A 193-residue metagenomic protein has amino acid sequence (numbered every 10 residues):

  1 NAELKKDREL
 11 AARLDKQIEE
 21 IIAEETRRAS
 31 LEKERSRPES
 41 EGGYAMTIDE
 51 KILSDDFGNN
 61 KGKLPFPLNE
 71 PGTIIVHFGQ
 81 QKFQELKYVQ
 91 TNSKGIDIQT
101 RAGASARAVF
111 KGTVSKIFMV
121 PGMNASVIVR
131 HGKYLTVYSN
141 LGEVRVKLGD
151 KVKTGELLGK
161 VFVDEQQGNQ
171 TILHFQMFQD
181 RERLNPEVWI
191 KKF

Functional and structural regions predicted by a protein language model:
A2-K116, P121-N124, I128-R130, V137 (+1 more regions): Extracytoplasmic/periplasmic cell wall- or extracellular glycan-interacting regions that localize and scaffold envelope
I74, G112-V114, G149-V161: A structural signal for short beta-strand/turn segments enriched in small hydrophobics and glycine
H77-F78, H131-G132, L141, K160-V161: Active-site-proximal beta-strand/loop segments in catalytic clefts of secreted hydrolases
I98, S126-V127, K153-Q166: Short hydrophobic beta/alpha edge segments that flank linear recognition/processing sites
S105-R107, R145, K151, L157 (+1 more regions): Core beta-strand residues in small-molecule sensory/regulatory alpha/beta domains
I117, Y134-K151, G155: Short histidine-centered loop motifs in beta-beta connectors
R145-K147, V163-N169: Short glycine/proline-centered loop/turn elements that form peptide/ligand docking sites
